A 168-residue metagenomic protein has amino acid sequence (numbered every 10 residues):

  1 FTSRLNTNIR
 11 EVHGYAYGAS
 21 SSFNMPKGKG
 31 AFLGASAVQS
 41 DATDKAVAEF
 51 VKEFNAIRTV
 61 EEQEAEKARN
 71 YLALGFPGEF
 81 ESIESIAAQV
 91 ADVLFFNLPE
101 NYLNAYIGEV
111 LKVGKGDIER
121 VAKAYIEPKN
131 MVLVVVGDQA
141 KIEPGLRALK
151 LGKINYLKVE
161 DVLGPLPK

Functional and structural regions predicted by a protein language model:
F1-N8, S21, V132-K168: His/Glu-rich zincin catalytic helix
N6-R58, E62-K115, K123, P128-V136 (+1 more regions): M16 family metallopeptidases and their MPP-like homologs
